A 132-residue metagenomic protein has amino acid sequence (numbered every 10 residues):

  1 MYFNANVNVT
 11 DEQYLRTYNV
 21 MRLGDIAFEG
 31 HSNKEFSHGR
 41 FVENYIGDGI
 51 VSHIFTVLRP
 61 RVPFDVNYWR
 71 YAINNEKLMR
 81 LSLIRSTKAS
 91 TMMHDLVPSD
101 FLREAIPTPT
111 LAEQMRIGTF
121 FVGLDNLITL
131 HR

Functional and structural regions predicted by a protein language model:
M1-T108: DNA target-recognition domains and sequence-specific DNA-contacting regions of bacterial/archaeal
W69, A105-R132: Amphipathic alpha-helical segments
